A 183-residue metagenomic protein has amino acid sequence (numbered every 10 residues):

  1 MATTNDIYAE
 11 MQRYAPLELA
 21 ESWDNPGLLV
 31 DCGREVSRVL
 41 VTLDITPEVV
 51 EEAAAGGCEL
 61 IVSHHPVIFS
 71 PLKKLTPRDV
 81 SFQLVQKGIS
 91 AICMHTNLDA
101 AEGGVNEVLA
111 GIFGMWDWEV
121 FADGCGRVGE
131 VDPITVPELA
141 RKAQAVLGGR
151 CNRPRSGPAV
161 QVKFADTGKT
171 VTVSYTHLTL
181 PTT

Functional and structural regions predicted by a protein language model:
M1-L180: Hydrophobic structural segments
T183: Post-transcriptional modification and biogenesis factors for structured RNAs of the translation apparatus
